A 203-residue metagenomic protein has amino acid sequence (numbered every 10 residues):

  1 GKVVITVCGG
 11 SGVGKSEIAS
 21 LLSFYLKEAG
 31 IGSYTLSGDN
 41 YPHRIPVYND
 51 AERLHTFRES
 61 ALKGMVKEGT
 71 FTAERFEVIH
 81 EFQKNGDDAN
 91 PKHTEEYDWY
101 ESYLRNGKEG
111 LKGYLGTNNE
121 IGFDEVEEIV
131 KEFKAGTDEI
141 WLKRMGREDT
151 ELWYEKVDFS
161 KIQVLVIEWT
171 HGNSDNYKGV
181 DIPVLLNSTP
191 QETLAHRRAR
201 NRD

Functional and structural regions predicted by a protein language model:
G1-K2, G30, I162: A general structural motif
G1-T6, G10-S11: Extreme N-terminal, non-catalytic leader segments that precede Walker-type/kinase nucleotide-binding cores
K15: Conserved lysine of the Walker
I18, L22: Hydrophobic positions on the alpha1 helix immediately C-terminal to the Walker A/P-loop
F24-Y34: Post-Walker A helix-loop "phosphate-sensing" segment adjacent to the P-loop in P-loop NTPases
S33-Y34, P42-T150: Conserved nucleotide-sensing/catalytic segment adjacent to the nucleotide-binding pocket in NTP-handling enzymes
E95, W99-E101, E151-R202: ATP-dependent NMP and nucleoside kinases share a basic, alpha-helical "lid"
